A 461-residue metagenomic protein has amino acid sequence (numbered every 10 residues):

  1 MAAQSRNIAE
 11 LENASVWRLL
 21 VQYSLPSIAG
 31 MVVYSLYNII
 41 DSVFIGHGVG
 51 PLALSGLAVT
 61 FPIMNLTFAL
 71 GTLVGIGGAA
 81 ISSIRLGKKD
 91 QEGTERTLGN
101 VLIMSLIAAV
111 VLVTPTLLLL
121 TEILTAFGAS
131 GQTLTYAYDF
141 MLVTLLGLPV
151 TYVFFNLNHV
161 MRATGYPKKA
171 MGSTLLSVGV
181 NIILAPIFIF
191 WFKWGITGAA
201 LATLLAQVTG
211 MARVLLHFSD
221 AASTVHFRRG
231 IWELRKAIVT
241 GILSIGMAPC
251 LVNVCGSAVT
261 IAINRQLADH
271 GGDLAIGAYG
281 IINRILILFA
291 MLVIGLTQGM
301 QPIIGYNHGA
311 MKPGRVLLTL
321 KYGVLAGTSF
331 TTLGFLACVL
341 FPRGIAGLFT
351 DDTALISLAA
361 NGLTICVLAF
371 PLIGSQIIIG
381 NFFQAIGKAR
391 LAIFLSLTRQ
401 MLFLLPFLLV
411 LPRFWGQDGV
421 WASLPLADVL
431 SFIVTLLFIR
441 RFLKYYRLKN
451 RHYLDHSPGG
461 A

Functional and structural regions predicted by a protein language model:
M1-S24, S82-G147, V180, W191-M247 (+2 more regions): Short alpha-helical transmembrane segments in multi-pass integral membrane proteins
L11-G48, P62-G77, I81, L106-V113 (+5 more regions): N-terminal transmembrane alpha-helices
Q22-D41, V143, S177, A206-G210 (+4 more regions): Transmembrane helical elements of multi-pass membrane transporters/channels
M31-S35, A69, A109, V113 (+11 more regions): Residue-level hotspots within the lipid-embedded alpha helices of multi-pass solute transporters
L36-S55, L124-G131, I187-W194, V254-R284 (+4 more regions): Helix-terminus/linker motif at the lipid-water interface of multi-pass membrane proteins
I39-S42, T114, E122, N156-V160 (+8 more regions): Alpha-helical transmembrane segments of multipass membrane proteins
S42, P51-L54, Q91, L120 (+6 more regions): Membrane-helix interface/capping residues of multi-pass secondary transporters
L54-T114, T151-A170, A278-L336, L340-P342 (+2 more regions): Small-residue-rich hydrophobic transmembrane alpha-helices
